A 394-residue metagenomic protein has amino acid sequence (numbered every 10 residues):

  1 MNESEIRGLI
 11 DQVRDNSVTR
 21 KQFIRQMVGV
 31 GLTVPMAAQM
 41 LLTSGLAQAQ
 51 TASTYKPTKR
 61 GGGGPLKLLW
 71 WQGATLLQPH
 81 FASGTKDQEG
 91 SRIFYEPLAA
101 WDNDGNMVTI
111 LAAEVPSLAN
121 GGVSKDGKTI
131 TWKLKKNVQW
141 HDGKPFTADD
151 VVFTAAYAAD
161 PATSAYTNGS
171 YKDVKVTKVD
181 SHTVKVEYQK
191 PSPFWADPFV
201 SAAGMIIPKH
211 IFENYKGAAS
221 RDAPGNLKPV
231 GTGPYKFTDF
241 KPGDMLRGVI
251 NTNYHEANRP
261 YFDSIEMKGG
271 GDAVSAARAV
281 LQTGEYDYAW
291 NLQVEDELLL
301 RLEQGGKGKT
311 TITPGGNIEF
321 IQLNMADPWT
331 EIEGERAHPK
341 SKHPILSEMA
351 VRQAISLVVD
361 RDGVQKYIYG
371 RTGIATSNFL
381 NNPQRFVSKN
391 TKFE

Functional and structural regions predicted by a protein language model:
N2-V18, Q22, Q26, Q48-G62 (+10 more regions): Extracytoplasmic/periplasmic ligand-capture domains
Q22-A47: N-terminal export signals
K67, V108, T129-T131, T183-K185 (+1 more regions): General beta-strand recognition
L69-S124, A156, V230-T232: N-terminal lobe/hinge region of extracytoplasmic solute-binding protein
W70, Y188, M325: Flexible glycine-/small-residue-rich
T167-Y215, D239: Surface-exposed binding/hinge segments that line and control ligand-binding clefts or catalytic entry sites
P193-F199, G231, K366-Y369: Bilobed periplasmic-binding protein-like "clamshell/Venus-flytrap" ligand-binding domains
T376-N378: Long, low-complexity intrinsically disordered regions enriched in Ser/Thr/Asp/Glu with frequent Gly/Pro
